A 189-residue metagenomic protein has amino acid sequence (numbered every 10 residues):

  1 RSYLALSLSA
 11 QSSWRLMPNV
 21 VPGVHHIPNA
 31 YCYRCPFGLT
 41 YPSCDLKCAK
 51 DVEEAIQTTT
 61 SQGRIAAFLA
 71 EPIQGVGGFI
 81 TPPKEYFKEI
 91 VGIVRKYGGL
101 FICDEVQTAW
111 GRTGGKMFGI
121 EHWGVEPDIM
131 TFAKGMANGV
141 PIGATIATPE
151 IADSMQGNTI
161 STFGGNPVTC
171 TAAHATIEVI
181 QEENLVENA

Functional and structural regions predicted by a protein language model:
R1-A189: Conserved N-terminal phosphate-binding loop of PLP-dependent enzymes in the Aspartate aminotransferase
